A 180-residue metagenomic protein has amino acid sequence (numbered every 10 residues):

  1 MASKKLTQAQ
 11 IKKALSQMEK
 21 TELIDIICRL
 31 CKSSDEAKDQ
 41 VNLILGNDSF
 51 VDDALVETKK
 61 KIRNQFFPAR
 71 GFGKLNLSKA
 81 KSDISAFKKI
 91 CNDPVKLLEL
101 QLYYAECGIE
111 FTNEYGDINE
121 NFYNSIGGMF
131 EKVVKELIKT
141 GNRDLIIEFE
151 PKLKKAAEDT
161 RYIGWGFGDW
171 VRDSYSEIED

Functional and structural regions predicted by a protein language model:
M1-L6, L75-K79: Short linear motifs at secondary-structure transitions and domain/linker junctions
S3-A69: N-terminal interaction modules that seed assembly of large macromolecular complexes
A14, Q40, I44, K61 (+6 more regions): Residues that form generic nucleotide/phosphate-binding pockets
R29, S33, V41-L45, K59 (+7 more regions): Residue-level signal for alpha-helical context at structural boundaries
I62-D144: Charged linear interaction tracts used for macromolecular binding and regulation
G127-D180: Eukaryote-biased recognition of C-terminal alpha-helical segments
